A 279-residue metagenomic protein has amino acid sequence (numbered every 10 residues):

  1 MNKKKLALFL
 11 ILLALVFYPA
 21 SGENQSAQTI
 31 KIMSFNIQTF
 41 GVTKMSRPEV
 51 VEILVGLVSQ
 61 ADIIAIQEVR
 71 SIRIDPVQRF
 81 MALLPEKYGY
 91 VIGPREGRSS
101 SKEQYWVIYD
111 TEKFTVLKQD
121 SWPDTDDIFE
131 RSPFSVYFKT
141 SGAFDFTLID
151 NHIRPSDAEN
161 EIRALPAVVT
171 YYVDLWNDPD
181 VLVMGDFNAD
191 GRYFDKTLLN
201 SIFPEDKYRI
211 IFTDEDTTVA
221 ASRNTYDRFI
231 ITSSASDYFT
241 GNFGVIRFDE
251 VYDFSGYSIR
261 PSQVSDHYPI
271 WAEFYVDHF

Functional and structural regions predicted by a protein language model:
N2-L8, L12, V16-K87, G97-Y105 (+4 more regions): N-terminal, active-site-proximal structural segment of metallo-dependent hydrolase catalytic domains
A27-K31, S59-I63, P85-G89, E112-T115 (+3 more regions): Loop/turn elements at helix/coil->beta-strand transitions in domains of secreted/extracellular proteins
T29-T39, L117-W122, S135-Y137, D145-P155: Active-site-proximal beta-strand elements of phosphoester/diester hydrolases
S34, I63, Y105-V107, P133-Y137 (+3 more regions): Conserved hydrophobic/aromatic beta-strand scaffold that supports enzyme active sites
I37-M45, L54, D62-R70, I92-E96 (+7 more regions): Second-shell loop/turn segments in exported
E49-Q60, D75-R79, L83, E103 (+8 more regions): Extracytoplasmic/secreted proteins, especially bacterial periplasmic and envelope-associated proteins
I72, E159, Y171-P179, A189-F279: Metal-dependent phosphoester-hydrolase catalytic domains
D75-F144: Structured beta-strand-rich core segments of catalytic domains in phosphoester-bond hydrolases
